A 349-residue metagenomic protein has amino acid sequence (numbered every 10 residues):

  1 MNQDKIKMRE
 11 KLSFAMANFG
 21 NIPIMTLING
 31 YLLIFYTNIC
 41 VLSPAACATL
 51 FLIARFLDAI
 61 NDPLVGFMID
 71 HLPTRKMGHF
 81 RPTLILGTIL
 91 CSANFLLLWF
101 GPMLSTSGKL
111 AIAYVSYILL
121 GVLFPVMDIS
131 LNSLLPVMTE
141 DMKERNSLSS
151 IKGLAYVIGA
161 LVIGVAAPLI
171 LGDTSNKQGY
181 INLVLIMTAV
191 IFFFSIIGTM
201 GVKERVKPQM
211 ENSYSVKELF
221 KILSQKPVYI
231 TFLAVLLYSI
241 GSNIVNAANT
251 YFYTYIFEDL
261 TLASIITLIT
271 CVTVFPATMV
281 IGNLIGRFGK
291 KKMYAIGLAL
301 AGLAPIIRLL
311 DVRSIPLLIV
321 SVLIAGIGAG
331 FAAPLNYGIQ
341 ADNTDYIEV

Functional and structural regions predicted by a protein language model:
N2-V349: Membrane-embedded alpha-helical bundles of multi-pass transporters/translocases, especially carrier/permease families
